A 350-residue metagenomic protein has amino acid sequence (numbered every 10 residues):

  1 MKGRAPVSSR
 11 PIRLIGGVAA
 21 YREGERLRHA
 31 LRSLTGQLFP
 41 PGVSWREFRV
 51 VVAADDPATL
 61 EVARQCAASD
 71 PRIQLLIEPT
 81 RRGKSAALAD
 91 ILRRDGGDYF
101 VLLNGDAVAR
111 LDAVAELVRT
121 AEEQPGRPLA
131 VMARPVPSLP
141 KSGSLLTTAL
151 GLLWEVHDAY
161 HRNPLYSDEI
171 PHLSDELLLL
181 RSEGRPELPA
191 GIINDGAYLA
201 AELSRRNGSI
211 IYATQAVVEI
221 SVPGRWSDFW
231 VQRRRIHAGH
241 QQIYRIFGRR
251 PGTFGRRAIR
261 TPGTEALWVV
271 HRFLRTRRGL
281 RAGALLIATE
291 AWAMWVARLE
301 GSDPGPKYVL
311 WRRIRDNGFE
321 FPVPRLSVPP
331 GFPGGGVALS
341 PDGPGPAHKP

Functional and structural regions predicted by a protein language model:
M1-S33: N-proximal low-complexity "stem/linker" segments adjacent to membrane-targeting elements
R32-R46: Short, acidic, metal-binding catalytic loop of nucleotide-sugar glycosyltransferases
E78-D95, Y198: Glycine-rich, basic loop-to-helix element that forms the pyrophosphate-binding segment of sugar-nucleotide handling
A86, T120-G184, R234-H237: Long helical/loop segments within the catalytic core of UDP-sugar-dependent glycosyltransferases, especially the large
F100: Short aromatic/hydrophobic "clamp" motif used to bind/position activated sugar donors
A107-R119: Acidic donor-binding/catalytic loop of UDP-sugar-dependent glycosyltransferases, especially processive GT2
A121, M132-W154, A190-R256: Catalytic donor/gating beta->alpha subdomain of glycosyltransferases that bind UDP-sugars
A238-P350: Terminal low-complexity segments of carbohydrate-biosynthetic enzymes
